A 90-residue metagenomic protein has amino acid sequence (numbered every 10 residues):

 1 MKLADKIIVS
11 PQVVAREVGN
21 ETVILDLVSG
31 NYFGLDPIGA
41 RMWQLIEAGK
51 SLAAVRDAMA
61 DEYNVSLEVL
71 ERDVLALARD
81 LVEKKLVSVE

Functional and structural regions predicted by a protein language model:
M1-A40, Q44, E90: Acidic, low-complexity/disordered tracts enriched in E/D and polar residues
N31-E90: Long, charge-rich, low-complexity alpha-helical segments
